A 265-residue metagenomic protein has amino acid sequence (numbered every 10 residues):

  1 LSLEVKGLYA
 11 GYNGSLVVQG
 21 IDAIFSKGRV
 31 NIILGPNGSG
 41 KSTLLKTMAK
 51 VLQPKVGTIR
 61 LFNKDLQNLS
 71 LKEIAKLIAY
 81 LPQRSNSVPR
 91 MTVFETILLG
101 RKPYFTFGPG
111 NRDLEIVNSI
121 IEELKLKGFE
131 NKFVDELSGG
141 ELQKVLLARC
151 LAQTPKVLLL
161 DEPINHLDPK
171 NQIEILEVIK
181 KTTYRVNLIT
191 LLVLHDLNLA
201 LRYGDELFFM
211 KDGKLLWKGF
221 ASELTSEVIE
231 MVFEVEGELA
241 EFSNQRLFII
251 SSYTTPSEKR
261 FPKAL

Functional and structural regions predicted by a protein language model:
L34-P36: The feature captures the beta-strand-to-loop junction immediately N-terminal to the Walker
A49: Helix-to-loop junction immediately C-terminal to a conserved catalytic motif
G57-D65: Conserved ABC transporter NBD signature motif
R112-F129, T154: Conserved ABC ATPase "signature" region
F133-L137, E141: Conserved ABC ATPase signature
L158-E162: Catalytic Walker B motif of ABC-type/P-loop ATPase nucleotide-binding domains
S222, S226, V232-L265: ABC ATPase nucleotide-binding domains
